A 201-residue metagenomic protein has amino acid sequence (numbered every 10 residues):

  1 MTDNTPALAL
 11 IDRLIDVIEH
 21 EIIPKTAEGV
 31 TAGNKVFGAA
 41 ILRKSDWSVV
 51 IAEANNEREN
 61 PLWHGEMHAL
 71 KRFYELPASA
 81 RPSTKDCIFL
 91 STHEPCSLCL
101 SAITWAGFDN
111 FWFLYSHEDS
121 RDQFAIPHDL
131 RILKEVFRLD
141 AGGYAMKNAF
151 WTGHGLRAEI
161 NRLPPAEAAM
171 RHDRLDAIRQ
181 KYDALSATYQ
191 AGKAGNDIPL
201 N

Functional and structural regions predicted by a protein language model:
M1-G29, A106-N201: Zinc-dependent deaminase
A32-V36: Short, flexible loop/turn motifs enriched in small residues
F37-R43: Short beta-strand scaffold segments in enzyme catalytic cores
D46-S48: Glycine-biased flexible loop/turn sites that connect beta-strands or occur in inter-domain linkers
I51-R58: Short beta->alpha transition motifs characteristic of CBS
E59-M67: Active-site-proximal gating segment of KS-fold condensing enzymes and close homologs
A69-H93, A184-N201: Mobile, glycine- and charge-enriched loop segments and immediately flanking short secondary-structure elements within
L90-D109: Local cysteine-cluster metal-coordination motifs and their immediate loop/turn environment, predominantly Fe-S cluster
